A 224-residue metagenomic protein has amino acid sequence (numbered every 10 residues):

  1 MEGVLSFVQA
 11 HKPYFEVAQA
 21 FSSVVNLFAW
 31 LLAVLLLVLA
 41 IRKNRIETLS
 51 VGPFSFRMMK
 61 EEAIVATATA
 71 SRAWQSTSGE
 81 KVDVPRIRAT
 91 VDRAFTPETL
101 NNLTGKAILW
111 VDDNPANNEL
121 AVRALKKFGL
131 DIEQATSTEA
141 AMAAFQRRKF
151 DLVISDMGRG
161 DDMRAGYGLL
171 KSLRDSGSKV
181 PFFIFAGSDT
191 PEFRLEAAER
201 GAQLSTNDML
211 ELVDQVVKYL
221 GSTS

Functional and structural regions predicted by a protein language model:
M1-W74: Membrane-aqueous junction of the first/signal-anchor transmembrane helix in small integral membrane proteins
T69-A107, M209-S224: Non-catalytic signal-transmission and effector/linker regions of two-component phosphorelay proteins
G105-P115, A121-V122: Conserved acidic segment of CheY-like receiver
Q134-L152, G160: Acidic, metal-coordinating helix/loop segments flanking the phosphotransfer/catalytic sites of two-component signaling
Q146-R148, S172-K179, R200: Conserved phosphotransfer cores of two-component systems
I154-R174: Conserved phosphotransfer microenvironments
F183-G187, N207: Hydrophobic/aromatic residues positioned on beta-strands within the core alpha/beta folds
L195-T206: As written
